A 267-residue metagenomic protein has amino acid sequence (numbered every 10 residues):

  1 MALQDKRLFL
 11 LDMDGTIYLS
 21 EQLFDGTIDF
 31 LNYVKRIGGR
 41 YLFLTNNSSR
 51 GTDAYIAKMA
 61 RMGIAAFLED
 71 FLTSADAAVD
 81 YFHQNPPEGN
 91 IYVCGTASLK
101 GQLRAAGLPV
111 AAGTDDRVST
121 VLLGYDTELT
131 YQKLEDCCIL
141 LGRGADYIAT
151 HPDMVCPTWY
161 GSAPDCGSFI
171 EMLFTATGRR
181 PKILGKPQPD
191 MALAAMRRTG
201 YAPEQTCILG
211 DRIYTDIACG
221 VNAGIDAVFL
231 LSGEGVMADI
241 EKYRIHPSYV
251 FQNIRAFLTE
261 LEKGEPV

Functional and structural regions predicted by a protein language model:
A2-L11, L19-R36, D53-L72, V79-V267: Asp-based, Mg2+/Mn2+-dependent phosphohydrolase catalytic module
R40: N-terminal phosphate-binding loop and flanking beta/alpha elements of the actin-like ATPase fold
N47: Conserved phosphate/oxyanion-binding catalytic-loop motifs
R50: Active-site environment of divalent metal-dependent phosphoester hydrolases
